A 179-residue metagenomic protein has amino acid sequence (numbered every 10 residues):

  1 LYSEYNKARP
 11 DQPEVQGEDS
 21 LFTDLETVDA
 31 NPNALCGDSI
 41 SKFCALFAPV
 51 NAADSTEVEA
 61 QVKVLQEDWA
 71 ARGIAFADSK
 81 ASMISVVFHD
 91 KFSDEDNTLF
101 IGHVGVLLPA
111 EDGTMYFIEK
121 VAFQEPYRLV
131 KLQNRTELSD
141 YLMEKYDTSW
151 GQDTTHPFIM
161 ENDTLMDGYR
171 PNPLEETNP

Functional and structural regions predicted by a protein language model:
L1-D90, T98-I101, P109-A122: Acidic/His-rich structured neighborhood in mature extracellular/periplasmic domains
Y5-A8, L25, L46, V50 (+7 more regions): Generic signature of intrinsically disordered, low-complexity segments enriched in small/polar residues
T98-F100, V130-R135: Surface-exposed beta-strand edges and their flanking turn/coil or helix-capping segments
T114-K120, Q124, L132-P179: Low-complexity, Gly/Ser/Thr/Pro-rich intrinsically disordered linker/tail segments
